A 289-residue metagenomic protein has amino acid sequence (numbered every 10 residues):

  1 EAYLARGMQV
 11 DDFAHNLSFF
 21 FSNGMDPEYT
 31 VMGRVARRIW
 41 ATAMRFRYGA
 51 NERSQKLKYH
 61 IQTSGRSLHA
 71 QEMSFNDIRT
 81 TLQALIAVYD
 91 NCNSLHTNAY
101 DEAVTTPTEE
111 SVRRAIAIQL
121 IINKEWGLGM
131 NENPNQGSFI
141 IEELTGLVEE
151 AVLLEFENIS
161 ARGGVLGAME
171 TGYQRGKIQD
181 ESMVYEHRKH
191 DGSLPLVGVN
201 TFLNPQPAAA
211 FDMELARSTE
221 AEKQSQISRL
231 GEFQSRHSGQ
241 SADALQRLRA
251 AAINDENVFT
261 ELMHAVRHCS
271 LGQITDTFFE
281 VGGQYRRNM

Functional and structural regions predicted by a protein language model:
E1-G7, A14-I78, E157: Gly/Pro-rich turn-and-neighbor structural signature
E1-M8, I78-F156: Mobile "lid/hinge" segments at catalytic clefts and subdomain interfaces of large enzymes
A2-Q9, T42-A50, Q83, A87 (+8 more regions): Conserved helix-loop functional segments at active or binding sites
L17-E28, Q62-S67, H96-V104, P134-S138 (+2 more regions): Glycine- and acidic
E28-M32, S64, L68-S74, T97-Y100 (+7 more regions): Short acidic, glycine/serine/threonine-rich loops at helix termini
V35-I39, R113-A117, T277: Alpha-helical scaffold elements adjacent to nucleotide-binding pockets in ATP/GTP-utilizing enzyme cores
L57-K58, R113, V281-G282: Active/binding-pocket-proximal capping segment
A117-L120, K124-M289: Flexible, glycine-rich loop/tail regions that form catalytic "lids" or insertion modules at the edges of active sites
